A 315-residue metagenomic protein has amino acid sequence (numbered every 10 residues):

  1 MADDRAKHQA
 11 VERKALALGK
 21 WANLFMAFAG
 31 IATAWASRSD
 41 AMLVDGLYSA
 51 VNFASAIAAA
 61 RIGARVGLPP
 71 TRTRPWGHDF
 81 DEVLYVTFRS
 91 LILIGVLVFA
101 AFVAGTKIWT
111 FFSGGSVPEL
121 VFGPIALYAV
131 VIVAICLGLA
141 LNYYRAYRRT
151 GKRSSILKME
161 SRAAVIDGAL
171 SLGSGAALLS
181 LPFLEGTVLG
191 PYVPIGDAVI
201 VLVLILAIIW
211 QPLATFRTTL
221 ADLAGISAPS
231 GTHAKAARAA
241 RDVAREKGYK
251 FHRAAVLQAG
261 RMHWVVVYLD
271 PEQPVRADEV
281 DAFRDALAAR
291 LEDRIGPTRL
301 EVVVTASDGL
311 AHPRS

Functional and structural regions predicted by a protein language model:
A2-R5, V11-L18, A41, S55-R65 (+1 more regions): Alpha-helical transmembrane segments and adjacent TM-loop junctions that form the membrane-embedded core of multi-pass
A17-G30, A101: The first (N-terminal) embedded transmembrane alpha-helix
G30, W35, T298-L300: Generic low-polarity alpha-helical segments
A32-D45: Short, hydrophobic transmembrane alpha-helix segments
Y48: Active-site cores that bind ATP or allylic diphosphates and position pyrophosphate for catalysis
